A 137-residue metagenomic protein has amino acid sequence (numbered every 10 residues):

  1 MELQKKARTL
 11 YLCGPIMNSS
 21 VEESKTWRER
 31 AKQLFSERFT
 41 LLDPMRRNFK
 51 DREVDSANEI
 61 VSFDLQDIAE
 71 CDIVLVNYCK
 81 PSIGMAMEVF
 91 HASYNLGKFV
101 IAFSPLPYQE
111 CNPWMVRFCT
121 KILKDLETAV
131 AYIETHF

Functional and structural regions predicted by a protein language model:
M1-F137: Conserved catalytic or regulatory cores that recognize and/or transform ribose-phosphate-containing ligands
